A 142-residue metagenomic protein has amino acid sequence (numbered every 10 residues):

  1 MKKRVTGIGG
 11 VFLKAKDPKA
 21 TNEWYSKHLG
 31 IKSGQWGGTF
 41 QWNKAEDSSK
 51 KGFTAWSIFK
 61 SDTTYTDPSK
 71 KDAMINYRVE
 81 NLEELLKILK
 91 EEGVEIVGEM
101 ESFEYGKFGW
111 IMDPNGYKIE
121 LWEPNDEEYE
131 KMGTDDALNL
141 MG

Functional and structural regions predicted by a protein language model:
M1-N22, D72-Y77, N125-G142: N-terminal beta-strand motif that seeds the catalytic metal site of vicinal oxygen chelate
K2-T6, F12-A55: Core segments of cupin and vicinal oxygen chelate
D17-A20, S69-K118: Vicinal oxygen chelate
W36, E104, N125-E128: A short acidic/small-residue loop/turn micro-motif
W42-S49, I111-P114, P124: Active-site beta-strand termini and strand-to-loop segments that position acidic
D47-S49, S61-T63, E80-E83: Short, charged/polar surface micro-motifs in flexible loops or helix N-caps
K60, E123-N125: Acetyl-CoA-dependent GNAT
